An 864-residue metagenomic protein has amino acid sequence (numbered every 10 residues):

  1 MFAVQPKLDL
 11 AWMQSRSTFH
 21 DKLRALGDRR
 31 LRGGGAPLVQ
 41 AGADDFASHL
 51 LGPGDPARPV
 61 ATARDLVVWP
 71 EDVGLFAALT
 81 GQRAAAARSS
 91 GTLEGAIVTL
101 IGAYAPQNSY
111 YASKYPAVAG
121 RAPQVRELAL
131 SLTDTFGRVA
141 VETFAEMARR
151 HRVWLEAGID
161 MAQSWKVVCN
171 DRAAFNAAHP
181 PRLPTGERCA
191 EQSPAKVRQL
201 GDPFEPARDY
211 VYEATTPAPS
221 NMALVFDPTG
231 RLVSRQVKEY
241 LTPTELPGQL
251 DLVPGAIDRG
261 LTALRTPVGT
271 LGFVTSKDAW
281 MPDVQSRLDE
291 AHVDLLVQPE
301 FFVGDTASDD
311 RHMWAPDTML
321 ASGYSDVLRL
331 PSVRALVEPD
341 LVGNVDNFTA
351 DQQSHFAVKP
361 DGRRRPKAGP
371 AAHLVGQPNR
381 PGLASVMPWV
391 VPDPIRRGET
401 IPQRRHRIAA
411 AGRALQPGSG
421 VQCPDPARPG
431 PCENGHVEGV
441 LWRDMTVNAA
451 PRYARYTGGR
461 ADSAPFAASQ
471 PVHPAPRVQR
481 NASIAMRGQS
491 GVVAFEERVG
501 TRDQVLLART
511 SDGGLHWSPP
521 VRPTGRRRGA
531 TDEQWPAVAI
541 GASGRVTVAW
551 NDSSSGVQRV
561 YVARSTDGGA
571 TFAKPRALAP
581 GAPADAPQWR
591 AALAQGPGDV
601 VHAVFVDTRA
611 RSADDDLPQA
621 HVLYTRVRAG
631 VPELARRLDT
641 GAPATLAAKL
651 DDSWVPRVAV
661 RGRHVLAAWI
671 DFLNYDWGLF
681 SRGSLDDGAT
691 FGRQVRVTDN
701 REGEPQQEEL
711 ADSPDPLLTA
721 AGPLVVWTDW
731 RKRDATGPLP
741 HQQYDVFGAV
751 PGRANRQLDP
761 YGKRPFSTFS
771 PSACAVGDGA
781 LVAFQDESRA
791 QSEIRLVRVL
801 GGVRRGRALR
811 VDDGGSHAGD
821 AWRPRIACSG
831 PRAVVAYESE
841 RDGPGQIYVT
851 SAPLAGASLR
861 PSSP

Functional and structural regions predicted by a protein language model:
M1-F2, G260-G272, L295: Beta-strand-turn-beta hairpins that frame and shape the catalytic cleft of phosphate-ester-processing enzymes
M1-H20: Short beta-strand segments enriched in small/hydrophobic residues
P37-Q40, D44-F226, F302-V303, D310-G323 (+1 more regions): Cys-nucleophile CN-hydrolase/nitrilase-fold catalytic domain and related Cys-dependent amidase chemistry that acts on
F136-E156, G186, S193-E205, Y212 (+1 more regions): CN hydrolase (nitrilase-like) catalytic-core segments centered on the catalytic cysteine and neighboring Lys/Glu
N221-V225, Q353-A357, L441: Short beta-strand scaffold segments in enzyme catalytic cores
L241-P254, R443: A short, polar/charged loop-to-alpha-helix boundary motif
D462-P864: Extracellular, repeat-based ectodomains that mediate carbohydrate processing or recognition
